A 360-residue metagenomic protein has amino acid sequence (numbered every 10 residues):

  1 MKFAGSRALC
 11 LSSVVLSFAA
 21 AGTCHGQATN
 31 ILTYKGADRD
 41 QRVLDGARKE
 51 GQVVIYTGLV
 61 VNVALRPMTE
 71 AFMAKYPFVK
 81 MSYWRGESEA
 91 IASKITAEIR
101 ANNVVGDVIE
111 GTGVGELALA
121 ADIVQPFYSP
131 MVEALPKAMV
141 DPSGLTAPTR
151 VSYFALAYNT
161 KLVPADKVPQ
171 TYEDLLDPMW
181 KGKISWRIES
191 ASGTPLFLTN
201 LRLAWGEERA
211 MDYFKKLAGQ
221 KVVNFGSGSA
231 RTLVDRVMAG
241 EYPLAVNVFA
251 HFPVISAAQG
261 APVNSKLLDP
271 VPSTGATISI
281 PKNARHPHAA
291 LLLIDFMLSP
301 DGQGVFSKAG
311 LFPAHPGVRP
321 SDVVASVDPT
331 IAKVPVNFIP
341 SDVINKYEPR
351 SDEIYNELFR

Functional and structural regions predicted by a protein language model:
T29-D40, R48-P67, E189-S192, A276: Extracytoplasmic "Venus flytrap"
V54-E70, M81-I99, N103-E241: Extracytoplasmic ligand-binding site segments that recognize negatively charged/polar headgroups
M68, R209, Y213, R285-M297 (+1 more regions): Short amphipathic alpha-helical coupling segments at ligand-binding clamshell hinges and other catalytic/signaling
G115-L119, P243-P262: A ligand-binding cleft/hinge motif common to bilobed small-molecule-binding domains
K137, V151-F154, F214-Q220, F225-S227 (+3 more regions): Periplasmic-binding protein-like
A155-L162, T199-L203, T274-P287, V305-F306: A bilobed periplasmic-binding-protein/Venus flytrap-type ligand-binding module shared by bacterial periplasmic
W180-S190, M297-P320: Periplasmic-binding protein-like
P320-R360: Extracellular/periplasmic bilobal clamshell ligand-binding domains
